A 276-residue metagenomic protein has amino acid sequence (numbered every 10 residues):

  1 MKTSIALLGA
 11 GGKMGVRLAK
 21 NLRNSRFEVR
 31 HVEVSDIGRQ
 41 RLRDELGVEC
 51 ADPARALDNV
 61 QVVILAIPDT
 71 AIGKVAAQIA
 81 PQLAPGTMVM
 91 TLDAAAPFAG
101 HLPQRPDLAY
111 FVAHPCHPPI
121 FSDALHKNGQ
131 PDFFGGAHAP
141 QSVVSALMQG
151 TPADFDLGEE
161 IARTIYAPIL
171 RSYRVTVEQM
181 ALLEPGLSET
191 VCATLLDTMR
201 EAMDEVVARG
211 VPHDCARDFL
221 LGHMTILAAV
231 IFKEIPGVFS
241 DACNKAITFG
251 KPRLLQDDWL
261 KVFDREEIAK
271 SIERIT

Functional and structural regions predicted by a protein language model:
M1-L46: NAD(P)+-binding Rossmann beta1-loop-alpha1 motif at the extreme N-terminus of oxidoreductases
F27, L65, G150, E160-R171 (+5 more regions): Generic secondary-structure signature for well-ordered alpha-helical cores
G47-P53: Conserved SAM-binding strand-loop segment of SAM-dependent methyltransferases
P53, L57-H101: Rossmann-fold NAD(P) dinucleotide-binding segment
L92-E184: Rossmann-fold dinucleotide-binding core
A139, M203, V207, V211-T276: NAD(P)-dependent Rossmann-like dehydrogenase/reductase catalytic/cofactor-binding core
E184-A193: A short glycine-threonine-serine/GTX helix/turn-capping micro-motif
